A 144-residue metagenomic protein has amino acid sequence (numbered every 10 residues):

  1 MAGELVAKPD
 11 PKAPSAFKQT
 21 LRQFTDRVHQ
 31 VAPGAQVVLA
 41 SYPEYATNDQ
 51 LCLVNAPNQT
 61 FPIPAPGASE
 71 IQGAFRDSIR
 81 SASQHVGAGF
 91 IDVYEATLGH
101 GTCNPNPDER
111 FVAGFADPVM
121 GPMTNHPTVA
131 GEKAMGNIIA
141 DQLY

Functional and structural regions predicted by a protein language model:
M1, F17, A35, L51-Q59: A residue-level marker of the well-folded mature domains of exported/periplasmic proteins
M1-P14, E44: Oxyanion-hole/transition-state-stabilizing segment in secreted/luminal serine hydrolases and related acyltransferases
F17, L21, E132: Aromatic/hydrophobic pocket-lining residues that form the small-molecule binding cavity in soluble enzyme cores
L21-T25, R76: Generic structural signal for well-ordered alpha-helices, preferentially at hydrophobic/aromatic core positions
T25-A32: Surface-exposed amphipathic alpha-helices with a cationic face
A32-V38, Q84-G89: Loop/turn elements at helix/coil->beta-strand transitions in domains of secreted/extracellular proteins
S41: A cross-domain feature marking catalytic cores of carbohydrate-active enzymes and several ubiquitous metabolic/repair
Y45-Y144: Catalytic His-Asp segment of secreted/periplasmic serine-dependent ester chemistry enzymes
